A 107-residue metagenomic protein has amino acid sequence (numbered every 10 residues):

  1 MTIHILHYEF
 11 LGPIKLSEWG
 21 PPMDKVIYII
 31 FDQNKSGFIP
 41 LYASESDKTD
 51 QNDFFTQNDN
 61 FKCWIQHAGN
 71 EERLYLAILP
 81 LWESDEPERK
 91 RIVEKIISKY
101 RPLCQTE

Functional and structural regions predicted by a protein language model:
M1-F54, P80-S98: GIY-YIG nuclease catalytic motif and its immediate N-terminal context
Q51-Y75: A broadly used, surface-exposed interaction patch
K99-E107: Intrinsically disordered, low-complexity regulatory tails
